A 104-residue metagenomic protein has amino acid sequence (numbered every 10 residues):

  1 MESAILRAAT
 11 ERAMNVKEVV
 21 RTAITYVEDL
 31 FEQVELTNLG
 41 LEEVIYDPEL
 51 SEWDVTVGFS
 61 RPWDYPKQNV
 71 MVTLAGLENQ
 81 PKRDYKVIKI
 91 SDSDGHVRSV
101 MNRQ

Functional and structural regions predicted by a protein language model:
M1-Q104: Long, terminal "pre-/pro-" and other extracytoplasmic accessory regions that lie outside the mature folded/catalytic
